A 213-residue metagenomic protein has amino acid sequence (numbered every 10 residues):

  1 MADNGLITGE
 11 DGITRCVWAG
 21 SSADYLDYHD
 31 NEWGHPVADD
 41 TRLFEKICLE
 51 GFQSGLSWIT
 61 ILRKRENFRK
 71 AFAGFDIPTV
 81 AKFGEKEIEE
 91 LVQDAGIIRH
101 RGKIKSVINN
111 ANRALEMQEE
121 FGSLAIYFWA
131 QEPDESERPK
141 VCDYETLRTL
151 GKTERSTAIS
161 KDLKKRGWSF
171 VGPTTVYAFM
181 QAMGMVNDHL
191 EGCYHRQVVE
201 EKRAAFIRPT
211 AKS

Functional and structural regions predicted by a protein language model:
M1-S213: HhH-family (HhH-GPD) DNA N-glycosylase catalytic core used in base-excision repair
